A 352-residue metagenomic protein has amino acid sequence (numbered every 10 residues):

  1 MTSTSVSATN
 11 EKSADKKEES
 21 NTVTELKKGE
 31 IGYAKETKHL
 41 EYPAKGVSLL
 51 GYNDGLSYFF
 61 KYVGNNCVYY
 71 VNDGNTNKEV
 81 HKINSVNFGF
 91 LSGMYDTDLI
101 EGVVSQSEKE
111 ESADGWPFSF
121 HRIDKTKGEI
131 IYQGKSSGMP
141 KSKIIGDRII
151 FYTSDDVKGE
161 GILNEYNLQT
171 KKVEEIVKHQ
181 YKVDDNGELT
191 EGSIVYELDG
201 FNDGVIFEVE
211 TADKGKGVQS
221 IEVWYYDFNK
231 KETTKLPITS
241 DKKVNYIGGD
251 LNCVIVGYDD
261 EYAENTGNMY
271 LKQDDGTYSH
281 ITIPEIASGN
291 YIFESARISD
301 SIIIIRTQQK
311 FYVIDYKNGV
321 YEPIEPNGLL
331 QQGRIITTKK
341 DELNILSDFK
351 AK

Functional and structural regions predicted by a protein language model:
M1-K16: Sec-dependent signal peptide cleavage junction
S3-S7, G204, V223: Glycine-centered structural positions embedded in regular secondary structure
T9, L26, A34, G74 (+8 more regions): Compositionally biased, intrinsically disordered low-complexity segments
D15-A44, Y62-N84, E110-K135, G161-D185 (+4 more regions): Surface-exposed loop/turn elements that mediate protein-protein interactions on large endomembrane-trafficking
P43-N53, S85-T97, K135-G146, K182-F201 (+3 more regions): Repeated scaffold domains used in trafficking and secretory/extracellular systems, primarily beta-propellers
S48-V63, V68, S92-D114, K143-D156 (+4 more regions): Short beta-strand elements that form the blades of beta-propeller/WD-repeat-like and other beta-sheet-rich scaffold
S57, E101, R122-K125, G134 (+7 more regions): Functionally constrained cores in energy, signaling, and assembly domains
S137, D156-K158: Short capping loops/turns at secondary-structure boundaries
